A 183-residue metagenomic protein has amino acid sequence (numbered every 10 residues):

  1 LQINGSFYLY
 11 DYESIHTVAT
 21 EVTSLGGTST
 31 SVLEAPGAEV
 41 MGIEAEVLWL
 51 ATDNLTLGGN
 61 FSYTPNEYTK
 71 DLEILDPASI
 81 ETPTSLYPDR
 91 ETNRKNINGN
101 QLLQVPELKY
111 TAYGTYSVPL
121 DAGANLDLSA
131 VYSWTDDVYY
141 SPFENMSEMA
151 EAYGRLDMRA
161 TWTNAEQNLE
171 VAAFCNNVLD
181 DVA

Functional and structural regions predicted by a protein language model:
L1-Q2, Y12-L33, T135-Y139: Outer-membrane beta-barrel proteins, especially TonB-dependent receptors
L9-D11, L33-P142: Gram-negative outer-membrane beta-barrel transporters
E13, V131-S141, W162-A183: C-terminal beta-signal and adjacent terminal beta-strands/loops of Gram-negative outer-membrane beta-barrel proteins
L25-G27, L120-A124, E166-N168: Short, solvent-exposed loop/turn segments that connect beta-strands within catalytic domains and beta-strand-rich
G37, A150-A152: A generic structural micro-feature
P142-M149: Short, surface-exposed loop/helix-turn segments at secondary-structure junctions that function as lids/hinges flanking
L156-A160: Feature captures outer-membrane beta-barrel proteins of Gram-negative bacteria and organelles
